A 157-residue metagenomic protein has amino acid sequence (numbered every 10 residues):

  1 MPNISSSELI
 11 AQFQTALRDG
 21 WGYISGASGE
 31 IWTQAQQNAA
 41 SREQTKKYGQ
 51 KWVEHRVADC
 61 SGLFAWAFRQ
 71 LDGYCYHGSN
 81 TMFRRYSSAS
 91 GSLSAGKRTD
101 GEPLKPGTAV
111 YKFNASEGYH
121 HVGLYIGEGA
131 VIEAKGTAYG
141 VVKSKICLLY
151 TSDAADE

Functional and structural regions predicted by a protein language model:
M1-Y74, K105, A115-H121, I132-T137: N-terminal capping segments
L71-A89: Short, basic/aromatic beta-hairpin or loop at an interaction surface
G78, K145-I146: Helix N-cap / beta->alpha transition motif
S94-L104: Short acidic low-complexity segments
L124-K145: Catalytic Cys-His active-site segments of thiol-dependent hydrolases/isopeptidases
Y150-A155: Conserved small/polar residues in nucleotide/adenosyl-binding loops
